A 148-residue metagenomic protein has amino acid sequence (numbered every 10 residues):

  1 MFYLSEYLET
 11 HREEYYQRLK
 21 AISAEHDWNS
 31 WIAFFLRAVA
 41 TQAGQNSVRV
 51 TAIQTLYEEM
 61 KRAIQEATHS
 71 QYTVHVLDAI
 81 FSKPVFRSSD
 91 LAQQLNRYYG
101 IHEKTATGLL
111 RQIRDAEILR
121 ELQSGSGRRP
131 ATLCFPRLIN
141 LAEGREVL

Functional and structural regions predicted by a protein language model:
M1-V50: Phosphate/pyrophosphate-binding active-site loops
F35, L91, A106, L133: Hydrophobic, well-ordered secondary-structure elements that form the walls of internal hydrophobic environments
R49-A79, T105: Short alpha-helical segments that sit at the start of domains
S70, E121-V147: Short, cationic-aromatic polyanion-contact patches
L77, S82-N96: Short acidic, hydrophobic short linear motifs in intrinsically disordered regions
V85, D115-E121: Short hinge/loop at the helix->beta-strand junction immediately C-terminal to the helix-turn-helix recognition helix
G100-D115: Short amphipathic alpha-helical interaction segments
